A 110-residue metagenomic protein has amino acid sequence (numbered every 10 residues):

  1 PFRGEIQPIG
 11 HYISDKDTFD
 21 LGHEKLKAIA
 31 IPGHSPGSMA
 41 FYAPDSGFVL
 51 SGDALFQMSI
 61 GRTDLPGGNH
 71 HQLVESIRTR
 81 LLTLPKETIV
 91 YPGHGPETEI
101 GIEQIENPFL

Functional and structural regions predicted by a protein language model:
F2-E5, T18, E24-F109: Metallo-beta-lactamase
H11-D15: Short acidic-hydrophobic, aromatic-tinged amphipathic segments that line or gate anion-handling sites
